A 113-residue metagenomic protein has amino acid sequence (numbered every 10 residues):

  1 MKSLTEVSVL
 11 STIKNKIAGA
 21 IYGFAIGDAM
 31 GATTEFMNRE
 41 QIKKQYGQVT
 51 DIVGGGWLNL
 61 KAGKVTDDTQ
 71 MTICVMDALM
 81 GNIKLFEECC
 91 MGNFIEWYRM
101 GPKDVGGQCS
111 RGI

Functional and structural regions predicted by a protein language model:
M1-I113: Structured, active/binding-site neighborhoods that engage oxygen-rich ligands
